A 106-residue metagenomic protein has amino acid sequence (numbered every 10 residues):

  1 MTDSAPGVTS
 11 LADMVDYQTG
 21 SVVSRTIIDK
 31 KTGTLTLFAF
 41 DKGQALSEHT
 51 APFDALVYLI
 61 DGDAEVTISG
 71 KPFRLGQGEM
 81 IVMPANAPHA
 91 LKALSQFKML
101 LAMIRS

Functional and structural regions predicted by a protein language model:
M1-T32, T67: A short, N-terminal "cap"/entry segment at the start of jelly-roll beta-barrel domains of the cupin/DSBH fold
S21, T36-A51: Conserved short histidine dyad/triad with adjacent acidic residue
F53-S69: Glycine- and acidic-residue-biased ligand/ion/polar-headgroup-sensing regions
I60-D61, G76-Q77, S95: A cytosolic small-molecule/anion-sensing beta-strand core signal
G70-A85: Short acidic-glycine-tyrosine-enriched beta hairpin
A85-S106: Ligand-binding loop in jelly-roll beta-barrel domains
